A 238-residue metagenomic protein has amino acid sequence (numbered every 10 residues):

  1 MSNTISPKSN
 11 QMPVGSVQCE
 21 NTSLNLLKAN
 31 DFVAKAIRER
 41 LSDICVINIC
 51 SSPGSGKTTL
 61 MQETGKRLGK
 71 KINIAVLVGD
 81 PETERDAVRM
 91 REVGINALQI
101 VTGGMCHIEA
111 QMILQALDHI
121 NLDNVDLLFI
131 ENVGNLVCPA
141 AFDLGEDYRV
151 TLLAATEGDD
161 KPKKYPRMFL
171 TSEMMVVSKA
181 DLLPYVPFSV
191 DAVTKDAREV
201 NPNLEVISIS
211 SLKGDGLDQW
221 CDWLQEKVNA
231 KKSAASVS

Functional and structural regions predicted by a protein language model:
M1-Q11: Long, basic/Gly/Ser/Thr-rich N-terminal segments that mediate initial subcellular attachment or targeting
Q11, G15-C50, S55, T64-D147 (+2 more regions): Nucleotide-state-sensitive switch-loop elements of NTP-binding domains
L60: Hydrophobic positions on the alpha1 helix immediately C-terminal to the Walker A/P-loop
V76-L77, T151, M175, S208: Structural beta-sheet core signal
D80, S178, S210: Active-site glycine-centered loops adjacent to acidic/histidine catalytic or metal-binding residues that shape
I100-T102, L153, S178: Short beta->alpha connector loops at strand-helix junctions that form conserved, small/polar/Pro-enriched
P139-E146, A155-N203: Conserved C-terminal guanine-recognition region of P-loop GTPase G domains, centered on the G4
L182-V237: Canonical P-loop GTPase G-domain recognition
